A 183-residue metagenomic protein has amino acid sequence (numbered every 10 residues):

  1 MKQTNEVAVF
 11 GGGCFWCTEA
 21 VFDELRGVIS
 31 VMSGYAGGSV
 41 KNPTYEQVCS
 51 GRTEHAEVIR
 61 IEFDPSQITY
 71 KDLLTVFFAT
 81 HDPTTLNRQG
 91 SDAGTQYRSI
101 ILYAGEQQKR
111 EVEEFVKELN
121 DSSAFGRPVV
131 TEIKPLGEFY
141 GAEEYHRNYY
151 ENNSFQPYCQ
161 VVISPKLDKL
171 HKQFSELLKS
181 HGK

Functional and structural regions predicted by a protein language model:
M1-K183: Flexible coil/turn and secondary-structure edge motifs
